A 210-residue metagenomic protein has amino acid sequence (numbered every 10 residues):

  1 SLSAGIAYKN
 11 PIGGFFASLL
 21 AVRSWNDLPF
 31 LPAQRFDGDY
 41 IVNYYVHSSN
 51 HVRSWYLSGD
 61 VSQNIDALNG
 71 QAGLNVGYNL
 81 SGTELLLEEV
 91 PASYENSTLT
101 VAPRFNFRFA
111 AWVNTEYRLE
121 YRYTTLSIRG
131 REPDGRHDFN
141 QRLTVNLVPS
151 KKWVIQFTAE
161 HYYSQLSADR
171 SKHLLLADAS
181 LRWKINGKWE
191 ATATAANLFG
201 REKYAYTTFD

Functional and structural regions predicted by a protein language model:
S1-D210: Exposed, low-structure sequence patches enriched in small/polar residues
